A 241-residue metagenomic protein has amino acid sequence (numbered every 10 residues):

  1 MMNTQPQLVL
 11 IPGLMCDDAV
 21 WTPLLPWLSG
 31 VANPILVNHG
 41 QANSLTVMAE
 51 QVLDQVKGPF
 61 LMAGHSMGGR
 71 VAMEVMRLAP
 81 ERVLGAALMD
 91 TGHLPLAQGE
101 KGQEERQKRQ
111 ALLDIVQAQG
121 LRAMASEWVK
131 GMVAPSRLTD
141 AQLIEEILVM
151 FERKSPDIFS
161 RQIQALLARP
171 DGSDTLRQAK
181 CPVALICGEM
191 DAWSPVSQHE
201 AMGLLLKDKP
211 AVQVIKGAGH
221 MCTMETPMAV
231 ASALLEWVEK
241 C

Functional and structural regions predicted by a protein language model:
M2-A49, H65: Conserved HGGG/HGGXW glycine-rich cap/lid loop of the alpha/beta-hydrolase fold
G64-G68, A72: Gly/Ala-rich beta-loop-alpha elbow adjacent to hydrolase catalytic centers
R77-L78, R82-S126: Flexible "cap/lid" loop of the alpha/beta hydrolase fold
E100-Q103, A118-Q178: Conserved alpha/beta-hydrolase catalytic His-Asp/Glu region
A179, L185-C187, D191: Short beta-strand/loop motif that positions the catalytic acidic residue of the alpha/beta-hydrolase fold
C181, P195-L204: Short alpha-helix in the alpha/beta-hydrolase fold that links the catalytic acid
L204-H220: Catalytic histidine neighborhood in serine/cysteine hydrolases with alpha/beta-hydrolase-type architecture
A218-A231: Catalytic histidine-centered segment of alpha/beta-hydrolase-like enzymes
